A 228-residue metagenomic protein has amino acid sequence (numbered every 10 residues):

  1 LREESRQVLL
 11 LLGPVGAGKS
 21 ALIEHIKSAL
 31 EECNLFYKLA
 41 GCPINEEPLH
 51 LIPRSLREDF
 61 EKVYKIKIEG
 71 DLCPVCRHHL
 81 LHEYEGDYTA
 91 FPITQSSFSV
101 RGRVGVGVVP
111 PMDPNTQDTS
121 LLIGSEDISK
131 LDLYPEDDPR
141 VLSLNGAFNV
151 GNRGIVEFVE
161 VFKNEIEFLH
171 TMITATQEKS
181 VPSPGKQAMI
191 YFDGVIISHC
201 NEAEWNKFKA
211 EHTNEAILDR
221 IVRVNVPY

Functional and structural regions predicted by a protein language model:
L1-Y228: Conserved ASCE/P-loop NTPase catalytic core
